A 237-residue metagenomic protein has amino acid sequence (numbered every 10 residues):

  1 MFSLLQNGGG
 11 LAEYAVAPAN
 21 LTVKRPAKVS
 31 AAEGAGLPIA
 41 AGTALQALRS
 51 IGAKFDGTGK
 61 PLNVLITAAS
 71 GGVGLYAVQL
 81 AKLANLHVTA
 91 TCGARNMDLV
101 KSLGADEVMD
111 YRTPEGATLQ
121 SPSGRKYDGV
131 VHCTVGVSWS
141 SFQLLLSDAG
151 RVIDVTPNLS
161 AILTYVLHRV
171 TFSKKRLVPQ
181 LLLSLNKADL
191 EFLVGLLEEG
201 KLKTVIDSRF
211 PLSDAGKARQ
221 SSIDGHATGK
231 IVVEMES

Functional and structural regions predicted by a protein language model:
M1-S237: Terminal helix/beta-alpha structural elements that buttress the NAD(P)+-binding lobe
